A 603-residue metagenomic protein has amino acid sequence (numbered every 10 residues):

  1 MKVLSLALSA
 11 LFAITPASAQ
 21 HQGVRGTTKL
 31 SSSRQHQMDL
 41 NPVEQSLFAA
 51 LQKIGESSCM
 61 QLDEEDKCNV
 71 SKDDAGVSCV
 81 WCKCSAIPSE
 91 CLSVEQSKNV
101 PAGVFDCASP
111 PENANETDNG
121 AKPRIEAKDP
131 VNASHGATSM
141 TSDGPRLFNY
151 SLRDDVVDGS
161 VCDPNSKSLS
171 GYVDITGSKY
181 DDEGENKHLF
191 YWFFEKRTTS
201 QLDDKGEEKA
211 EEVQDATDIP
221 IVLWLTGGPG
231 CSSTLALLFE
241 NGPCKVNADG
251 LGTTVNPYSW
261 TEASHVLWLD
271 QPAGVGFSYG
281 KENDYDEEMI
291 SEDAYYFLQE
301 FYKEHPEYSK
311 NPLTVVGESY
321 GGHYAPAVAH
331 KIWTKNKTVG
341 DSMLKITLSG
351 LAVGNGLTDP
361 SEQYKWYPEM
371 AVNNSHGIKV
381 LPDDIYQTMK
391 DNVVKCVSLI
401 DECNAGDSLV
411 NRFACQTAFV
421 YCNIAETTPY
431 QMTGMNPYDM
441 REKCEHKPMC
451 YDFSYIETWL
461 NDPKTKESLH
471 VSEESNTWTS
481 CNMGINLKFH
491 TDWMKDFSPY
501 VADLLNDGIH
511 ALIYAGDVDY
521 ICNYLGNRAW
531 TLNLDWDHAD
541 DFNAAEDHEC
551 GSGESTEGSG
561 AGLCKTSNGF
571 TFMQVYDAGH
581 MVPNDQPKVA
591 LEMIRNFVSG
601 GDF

Functional and structural regions predicted by a protein language model:
L4-L8, P16-L51, N113-F603: Terminal and linker regions of secretory-pathway proteins
Q37-K72: Secreted, propeptide-processed cysteine-rich mini-domains
Q61, K67-V94, K98-S109: Extracellular Cys-Trp
